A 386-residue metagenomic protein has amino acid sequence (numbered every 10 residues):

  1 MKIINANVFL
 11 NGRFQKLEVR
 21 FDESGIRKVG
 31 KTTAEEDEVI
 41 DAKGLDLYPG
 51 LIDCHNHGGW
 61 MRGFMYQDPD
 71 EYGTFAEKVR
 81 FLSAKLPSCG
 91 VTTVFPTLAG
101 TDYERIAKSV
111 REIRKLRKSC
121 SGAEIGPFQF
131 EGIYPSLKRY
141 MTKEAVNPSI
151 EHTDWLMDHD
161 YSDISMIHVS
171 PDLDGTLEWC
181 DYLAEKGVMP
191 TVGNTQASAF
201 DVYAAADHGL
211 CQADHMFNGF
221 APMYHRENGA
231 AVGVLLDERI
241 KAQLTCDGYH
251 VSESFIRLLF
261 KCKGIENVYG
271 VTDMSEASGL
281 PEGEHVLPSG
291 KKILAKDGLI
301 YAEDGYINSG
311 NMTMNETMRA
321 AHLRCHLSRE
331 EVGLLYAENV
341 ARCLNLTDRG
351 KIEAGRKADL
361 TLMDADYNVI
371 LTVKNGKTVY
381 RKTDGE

Functional and structural regions predicted by a protein language model:
M1-K2, N7-Y48: Histidine-rich, glycine-flanked metal-binding segment
A6, R342, I352-E386: C-terminal cap of metal-dependent C-N hydrolases
A6, V19, S24, G44 (+12 more regions): Divalent metal-coordination and catalytic microenvironments
A42-R105: Metal-associated gating/positioning segment near the N- to mid-region
G50-I52, F128, T191, V268-V271 (+1 more regions): Residue-level marker for buried hydrophobic side chains located in beta-strands that build the well-ordered beta-sheet
D102-K108, D172-D174, T191-Q196, T245-R257 (+3 more regions): Active-site glycine- and acidic-residue-rich loops that bind and position anionic ligands or nucleotide-like cofactors
D102-N228, G376: Histidine/acidic-residue-rich, glycine-tolerant segments that coordinate divalent metal ions
G229-A242, F260-T272, S278-M363: His/Asp/Glu-enriched, well-ordered alpha-helical/loop segment that forms or immediately abuts the divalent-metal
